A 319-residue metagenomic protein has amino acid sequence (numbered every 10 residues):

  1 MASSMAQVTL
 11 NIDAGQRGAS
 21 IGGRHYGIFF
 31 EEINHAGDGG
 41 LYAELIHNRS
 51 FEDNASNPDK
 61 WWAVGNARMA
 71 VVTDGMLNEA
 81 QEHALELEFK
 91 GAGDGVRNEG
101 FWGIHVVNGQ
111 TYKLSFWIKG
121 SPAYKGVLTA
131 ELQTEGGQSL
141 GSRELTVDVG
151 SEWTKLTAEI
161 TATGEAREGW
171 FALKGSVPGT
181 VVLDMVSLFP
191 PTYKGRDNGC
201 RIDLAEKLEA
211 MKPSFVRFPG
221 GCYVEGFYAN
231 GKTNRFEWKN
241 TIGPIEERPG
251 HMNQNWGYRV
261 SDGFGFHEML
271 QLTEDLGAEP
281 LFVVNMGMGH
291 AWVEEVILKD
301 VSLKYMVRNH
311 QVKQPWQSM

Functional and structural regions predicted by a protein language model:
S3-D262, E274-L281, V296-K304: Extracellular and organelle-lumenal recognition/adhesion modules and their flexible linkers in secreted
A205-L208, L270, Q314, S318: Non-transmembrane alpha-helical segments in soluble domains of secreted/periplasmic/extracellular proteins
Y223, G287-G289: Conserved radical SAM core fold
D262-D275, Q317: Structured alpha-helical segments in the cores of large, soluble enzyme domains
V284: N-terminal loops that bind phosphate or other acidic moieties and the adjacent beta-alpha structural core
W292-V293: Active-site clefts of carbohydrate-active enzymes
S302, M306-P315, M319: Hydrophobic, small-residue-rich alpha-helical packing segments that form membrane-like cores
